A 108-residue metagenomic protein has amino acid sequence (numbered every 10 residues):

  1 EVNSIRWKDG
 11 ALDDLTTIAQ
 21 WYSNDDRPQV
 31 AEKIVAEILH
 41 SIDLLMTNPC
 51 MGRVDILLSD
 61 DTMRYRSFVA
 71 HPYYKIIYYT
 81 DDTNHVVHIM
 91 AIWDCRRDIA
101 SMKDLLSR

Functional and structural regions predicted by a protein language model:
E1, M63, H85-H88: Residue-level signal for beta-strand positions within conserved beta-sheet cores that form or flank
E1-E37: Arg/Lys-rich, positively charged N-terminal/basic patches that mediate binding to nucleic acids
A11, L44-L45, I92: Conserved catalytic core of Hanks-type protein kinase domains
R27, D43, T47-M51, Y73 (+1 more regions): Generic structural signal for secondary-structure transition and capping sites
K33, L39, D43, T62-V69: PIN-domain endoribonuclease scaffold, especially VapC-family toxins
C50-T83: Basic/aromatic recognition patch in beta-strand/loop cores that engages polyanionic ligands
A70, Y74-R108: Enriched for short, Lys/Arg-rich terminal
